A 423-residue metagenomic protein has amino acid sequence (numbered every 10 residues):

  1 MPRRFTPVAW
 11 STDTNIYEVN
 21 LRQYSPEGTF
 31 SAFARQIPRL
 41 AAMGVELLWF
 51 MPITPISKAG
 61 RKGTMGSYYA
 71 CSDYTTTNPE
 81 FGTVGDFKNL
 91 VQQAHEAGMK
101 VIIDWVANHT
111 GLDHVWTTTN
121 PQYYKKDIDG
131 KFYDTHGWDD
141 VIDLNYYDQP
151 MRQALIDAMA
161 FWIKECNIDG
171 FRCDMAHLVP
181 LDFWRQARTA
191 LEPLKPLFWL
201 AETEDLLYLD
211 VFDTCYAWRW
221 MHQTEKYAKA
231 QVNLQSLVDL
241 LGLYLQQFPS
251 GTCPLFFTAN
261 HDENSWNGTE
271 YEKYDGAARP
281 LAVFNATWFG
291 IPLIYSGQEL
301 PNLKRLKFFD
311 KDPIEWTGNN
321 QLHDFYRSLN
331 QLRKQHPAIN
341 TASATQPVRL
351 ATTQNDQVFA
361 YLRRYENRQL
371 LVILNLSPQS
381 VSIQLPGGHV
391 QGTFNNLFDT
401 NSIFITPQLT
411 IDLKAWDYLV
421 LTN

Functional and structural regions predicted by a protein language model:
M1-W49, P55, K88, Q93 (+4 more regions): Carbohydrate-interacting/catalytic domains
P2-N15, R22-S31, R35-E46, P52-C166 (+1 more regions): Substrate-binding/active-site clefts of carbohydrate-active enzymes
N15-Y17, L48-F50, V101-I103, F171 (+3 more regions): Hydrophobic faces of well-ordered beta-strands that scaffold small-molecule active sites in alpha/beta enzyme cores
R22-Y24, I53, V106-N108, A176-L178 (+2 more regions): Active-site beta-loop-alpha junctions enriched in small/polar residues
I56-R61, H109-H114, V179-D182, L207-D210 (+3 more regions): Short catalytic/ligand-binding loop motif for oxyanion handling, primarily in non-cytosolic enzymes, centered on
K164, D174-P254, L303-S328, P386: Active-site-proximal helices and loops of the catalytic beta/alpha 8
S250-K273: Active-site clefts of carbohydrate-active enzymes
